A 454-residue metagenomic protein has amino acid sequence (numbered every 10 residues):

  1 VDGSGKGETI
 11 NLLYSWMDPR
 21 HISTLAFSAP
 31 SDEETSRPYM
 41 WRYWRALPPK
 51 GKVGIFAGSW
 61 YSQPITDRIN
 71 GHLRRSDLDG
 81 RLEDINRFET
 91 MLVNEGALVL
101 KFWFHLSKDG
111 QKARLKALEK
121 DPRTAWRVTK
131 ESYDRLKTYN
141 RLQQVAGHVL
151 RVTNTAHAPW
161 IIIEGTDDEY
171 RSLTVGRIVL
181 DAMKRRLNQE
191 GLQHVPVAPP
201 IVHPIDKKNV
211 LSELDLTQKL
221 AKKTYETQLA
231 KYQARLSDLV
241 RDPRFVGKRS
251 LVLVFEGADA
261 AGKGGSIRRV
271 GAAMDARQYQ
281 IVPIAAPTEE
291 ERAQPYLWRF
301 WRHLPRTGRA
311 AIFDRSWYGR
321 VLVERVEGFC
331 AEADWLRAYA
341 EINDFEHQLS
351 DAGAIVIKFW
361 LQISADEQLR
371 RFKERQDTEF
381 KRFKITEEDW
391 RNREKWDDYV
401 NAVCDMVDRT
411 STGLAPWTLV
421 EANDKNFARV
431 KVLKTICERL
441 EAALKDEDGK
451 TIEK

Functional and structural regions predicted by a protein language model:
V1-K454: Glycine-rich phosphate-binding loop of ATP-dependent small-molecule kinases
